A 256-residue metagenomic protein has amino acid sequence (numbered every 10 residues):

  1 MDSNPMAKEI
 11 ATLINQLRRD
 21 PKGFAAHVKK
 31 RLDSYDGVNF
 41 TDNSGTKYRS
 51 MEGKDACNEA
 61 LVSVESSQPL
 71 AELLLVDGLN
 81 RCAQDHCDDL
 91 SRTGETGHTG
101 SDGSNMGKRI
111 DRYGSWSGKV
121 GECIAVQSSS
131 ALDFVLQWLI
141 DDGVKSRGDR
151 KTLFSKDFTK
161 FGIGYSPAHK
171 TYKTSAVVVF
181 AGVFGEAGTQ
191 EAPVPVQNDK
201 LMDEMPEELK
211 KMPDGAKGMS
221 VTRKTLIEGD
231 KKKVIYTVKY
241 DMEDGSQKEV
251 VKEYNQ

Functional and structural regions predicted by a protein language model:
M1-P5, E9, F184, Q190-V196: Iron-associated oxidoreductase/ferritin-like identity signal
D2-Y113, R150, K156-F161: Short, well-ordered surface patches within globular domains
S3, S50-G53, S128, N198 (+1 more regions): Intrinsic-disorder-associated interaction segments
K8, G114, L153, K170 (+2 more regions): Generic marker of residues within folded, mature protein domains
A11-T12, G143, A216, K232: Helix-centric, low-specificity signal for extended rod-like, repetitive segments
R49, S104-G107, S166, A192 (+2 more regions): Intrinsically disordered, low-complexity, compositionally biased regions/tails
D77-G185: A well-ordered secondary-structure block
Q190-Q256: Extended interaction-bearing regions that mediate binding to partners or small molecules
